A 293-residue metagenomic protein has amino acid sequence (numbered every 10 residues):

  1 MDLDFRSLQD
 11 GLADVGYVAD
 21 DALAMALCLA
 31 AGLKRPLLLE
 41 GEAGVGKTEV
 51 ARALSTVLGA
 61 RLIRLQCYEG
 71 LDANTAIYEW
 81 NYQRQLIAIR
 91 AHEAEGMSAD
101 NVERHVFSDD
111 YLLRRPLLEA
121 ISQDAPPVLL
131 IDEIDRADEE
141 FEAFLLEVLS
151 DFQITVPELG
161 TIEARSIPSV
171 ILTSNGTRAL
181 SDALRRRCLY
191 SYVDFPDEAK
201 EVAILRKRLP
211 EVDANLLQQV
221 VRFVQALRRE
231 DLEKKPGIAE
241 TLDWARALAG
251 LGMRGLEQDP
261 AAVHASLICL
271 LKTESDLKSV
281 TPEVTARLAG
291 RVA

Functional and structural regions predicted by a protein language model:
M1-A293: C-terminal regulatory/interaction module of P-loop NTP-utilizing enzymes
